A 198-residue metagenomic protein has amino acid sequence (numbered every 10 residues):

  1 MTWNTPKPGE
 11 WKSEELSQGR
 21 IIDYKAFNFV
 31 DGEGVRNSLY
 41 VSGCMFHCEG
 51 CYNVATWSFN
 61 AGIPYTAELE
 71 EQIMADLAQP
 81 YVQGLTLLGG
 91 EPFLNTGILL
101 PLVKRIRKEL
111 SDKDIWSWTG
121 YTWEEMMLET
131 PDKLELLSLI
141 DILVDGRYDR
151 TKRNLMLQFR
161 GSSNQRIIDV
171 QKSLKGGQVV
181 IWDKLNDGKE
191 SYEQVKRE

Functional and structural regions predicted by a protein language model:
M1-Y40, N53-F59, V179, N186 (+1 more regions): N-terminal [4Fe-4S]-dependent radical SAM core
K12, L16-I22, V35, N53-S117 (+1 more regions): Conserved Radical SAM active-site core
K25, T119, R147, Q171: Residues at the C-termini of beta-strands that transition into short coil/loop
R36-C51, E91: Cysteine-centered iron-sulfur cluster-binding motifs in ferredoxin-type domains/subunits of redox enzymes
N95-L110, R153-E198: P-loop/Walker A phosphate-binding loop and immediately adjacent motor/lid segment at beta-alpha junctions
T122-E124, Y148-K152: Short Gly/Pro-enriched loop/turn and capping motifs at secondary-structure junctions
D141: Receiver (REC) domain switch/active-site residues of two-component response regulators
